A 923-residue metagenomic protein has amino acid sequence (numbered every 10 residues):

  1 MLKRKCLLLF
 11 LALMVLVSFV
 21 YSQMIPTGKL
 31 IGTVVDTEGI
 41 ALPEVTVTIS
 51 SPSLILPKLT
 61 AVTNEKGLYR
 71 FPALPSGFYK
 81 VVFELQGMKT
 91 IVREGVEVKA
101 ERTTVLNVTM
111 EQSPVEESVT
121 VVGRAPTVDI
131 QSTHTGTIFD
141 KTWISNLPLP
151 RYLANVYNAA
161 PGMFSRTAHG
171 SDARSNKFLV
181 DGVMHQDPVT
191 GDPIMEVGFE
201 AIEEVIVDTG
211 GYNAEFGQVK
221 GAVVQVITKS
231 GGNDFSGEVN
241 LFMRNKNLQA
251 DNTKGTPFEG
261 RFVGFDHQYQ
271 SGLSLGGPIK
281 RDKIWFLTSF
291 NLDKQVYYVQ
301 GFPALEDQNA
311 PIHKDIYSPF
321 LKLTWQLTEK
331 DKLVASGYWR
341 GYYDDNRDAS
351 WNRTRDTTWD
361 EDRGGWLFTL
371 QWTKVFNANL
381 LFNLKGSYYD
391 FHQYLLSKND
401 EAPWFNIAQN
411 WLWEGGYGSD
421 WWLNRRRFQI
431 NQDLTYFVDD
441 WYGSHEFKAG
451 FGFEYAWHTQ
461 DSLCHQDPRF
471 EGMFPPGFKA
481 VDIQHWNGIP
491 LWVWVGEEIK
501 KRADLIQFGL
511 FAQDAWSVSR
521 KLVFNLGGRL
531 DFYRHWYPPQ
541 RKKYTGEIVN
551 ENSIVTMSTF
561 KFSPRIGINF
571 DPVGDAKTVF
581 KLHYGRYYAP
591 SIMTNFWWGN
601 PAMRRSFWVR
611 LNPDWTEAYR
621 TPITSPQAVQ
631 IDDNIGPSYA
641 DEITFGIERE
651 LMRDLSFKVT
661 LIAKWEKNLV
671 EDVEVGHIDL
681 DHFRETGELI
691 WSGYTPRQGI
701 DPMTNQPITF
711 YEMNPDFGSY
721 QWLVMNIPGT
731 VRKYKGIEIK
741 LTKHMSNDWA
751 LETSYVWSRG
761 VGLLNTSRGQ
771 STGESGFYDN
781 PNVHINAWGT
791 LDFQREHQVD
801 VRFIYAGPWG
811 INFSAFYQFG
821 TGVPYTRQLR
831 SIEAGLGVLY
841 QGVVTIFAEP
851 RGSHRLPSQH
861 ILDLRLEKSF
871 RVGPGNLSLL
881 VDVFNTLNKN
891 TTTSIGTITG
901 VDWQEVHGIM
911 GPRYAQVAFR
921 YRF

Functional and structural regions predicted by a protein language model:
V15-H134, G198-E200: Periplasm-facing N-terminal accessory domains of Gram-negative outer-membrane beta-barrel systems
V62, K89-S230, Q249-A250, T256-G260 (+4 more regions): Periplasmic N-terminal accessory/gating domains of Gram-negative outer-membrane beta-barrel systems
K220-A222, Y269-L273, Y317-L321, G337 (+15 more regions): Hydrophobic, lipid-facing positions within transmembrane beta-strands of outer-membrane proteins
S236, G264-D344, D360-N383, P564: Transmembrane beta-barrel wall of Gram-negative outer-membrane proteins
D315, E329-F511, V549-N550, F683-E685 (+1 more regions): Replace "related TpsB outer-membrane translocases also match" with "some related outer-membrane beta-barrels such as
Y533, I662-T826: Gram-negative outer-membrane beta-barrel transporters
P538-S563, G567-I727, Y840-V843, E849-S853 (+1 more regions): Solvent-exposed loop/turn elements at secondary-structure boundaries
D654, K667-N668, D672, P808-V843 (+1 more regions): C-terminal beta-signal and adjacent terminal beta-strands/loops of Gram-negative outer-membrane beta-barrel proteins
